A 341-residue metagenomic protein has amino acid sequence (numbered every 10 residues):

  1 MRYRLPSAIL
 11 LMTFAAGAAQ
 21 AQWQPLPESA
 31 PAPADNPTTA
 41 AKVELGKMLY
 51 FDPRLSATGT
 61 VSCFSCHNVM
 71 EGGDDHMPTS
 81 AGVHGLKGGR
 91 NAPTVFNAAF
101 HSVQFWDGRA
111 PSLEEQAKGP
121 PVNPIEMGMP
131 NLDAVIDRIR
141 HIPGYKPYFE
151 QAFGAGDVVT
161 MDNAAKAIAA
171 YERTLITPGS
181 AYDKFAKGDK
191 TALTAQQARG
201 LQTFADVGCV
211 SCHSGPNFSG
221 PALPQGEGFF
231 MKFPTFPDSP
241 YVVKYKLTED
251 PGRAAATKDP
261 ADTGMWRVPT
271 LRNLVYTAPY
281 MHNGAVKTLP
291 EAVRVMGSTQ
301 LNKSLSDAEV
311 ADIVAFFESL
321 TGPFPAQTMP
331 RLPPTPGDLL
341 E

Functional and structural regions predicted by a protein language model:
M1-L5: Positively charged n-region of N-terminal signal peptides that target proteins for export
P6-G17: Bacterial N-terminal signal peptides
Q22-G119, D183-R294, L301-K303, T328-E341: Short glycine/threonine-rich turn/loop motifs
V69, A98-S102, P120, I142 (+2 more regions): Phosphate/oxyanion-binding loops and surfaces in catalytic or ligand/nucleic-acid-binding neighborhoods
P121-V122, V135: Helix-loop "lid/cap" segments that line or gate small-molecule binding pockets
I125-E126, A152: Class I S-adenosyl-L-methionine-dependent methyltransferase module
M129: Glycine-rich, positively charged N-terminal anion/phosphate-binding segment
L132-G179, R267-P269, V275, A285-E341: C-terminal capping alpha-helices of c-type cytochrome domains
